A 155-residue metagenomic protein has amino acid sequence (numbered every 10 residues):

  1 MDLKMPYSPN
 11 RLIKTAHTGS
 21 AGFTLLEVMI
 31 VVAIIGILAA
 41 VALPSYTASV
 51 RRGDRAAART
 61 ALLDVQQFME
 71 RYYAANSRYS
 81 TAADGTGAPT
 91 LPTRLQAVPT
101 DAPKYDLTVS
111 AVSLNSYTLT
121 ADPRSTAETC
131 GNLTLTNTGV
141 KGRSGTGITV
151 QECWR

Functional and structural regions predicted by a protein language model:
M1-F23: N-terminal leader/signal peptides at the extreme start of proteins
D2-P9, Y73-R155: Periplasmic/extracellular, small/polar-rich flexible segments of pilin-like filament-forming proteins
T18-Y46: N-terminal single-pass transmembrane signal-anchor helix
S20, R52-T60, K104, V112 (+1 more regions): Residues at secondary-structure transition points
R51-R78: Membrane-proximal N-terminal amphipathic helix
